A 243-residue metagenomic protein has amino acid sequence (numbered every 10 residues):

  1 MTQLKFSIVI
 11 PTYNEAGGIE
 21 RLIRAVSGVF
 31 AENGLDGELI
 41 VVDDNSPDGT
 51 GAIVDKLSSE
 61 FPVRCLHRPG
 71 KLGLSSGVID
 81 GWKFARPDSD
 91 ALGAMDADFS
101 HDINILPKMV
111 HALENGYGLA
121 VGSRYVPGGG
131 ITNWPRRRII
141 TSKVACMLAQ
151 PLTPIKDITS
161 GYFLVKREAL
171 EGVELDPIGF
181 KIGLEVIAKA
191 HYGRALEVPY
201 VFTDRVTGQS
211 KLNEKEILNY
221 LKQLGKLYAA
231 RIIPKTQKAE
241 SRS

Functional and structural regions predicted by a protein language model:
M1-G28: N-proximal low-complexity "stem/linker" segments adjacent to membrane-targeting elements
M1-K5, Q150-P154, L175-S243: Hydrophobic helical membrane-anchoring modules
E15-I19, S46, D102: Donor nucleotide-sugar binding loop of glycosyltransferases
V26, G81, D98, K166 (+2 more regions): Residue-level signature of catalytic and energy-coupling elements of molecular machines, predominantly ATP/GTP-dependent
L35-N45, H67-R68: Short beta-strand/loop segment that forms part of the nucleotide-sugar
D43-A52, F99: A conserved acidic beta->alpha catalytic loop
R64-F84, A91, I103-F180, R205-K215: Acceptor/aglycone-binding surface of glycosyltransferases and processive sugar-polymer synthases
S89-S100: Short beta-strand-to-loop acidic/aromatic patch adjacent to the donor-nucleotide binding site
